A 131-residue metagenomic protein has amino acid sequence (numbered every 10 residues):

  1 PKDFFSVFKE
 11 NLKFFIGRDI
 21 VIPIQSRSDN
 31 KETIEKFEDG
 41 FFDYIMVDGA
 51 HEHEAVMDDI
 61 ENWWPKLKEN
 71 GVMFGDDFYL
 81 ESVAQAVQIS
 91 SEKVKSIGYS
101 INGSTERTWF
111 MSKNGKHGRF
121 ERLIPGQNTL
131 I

Functional and structural regions predicted by a protein language model:
P1-I131: S-adenosylmethionine/decaboxylated-SAM
